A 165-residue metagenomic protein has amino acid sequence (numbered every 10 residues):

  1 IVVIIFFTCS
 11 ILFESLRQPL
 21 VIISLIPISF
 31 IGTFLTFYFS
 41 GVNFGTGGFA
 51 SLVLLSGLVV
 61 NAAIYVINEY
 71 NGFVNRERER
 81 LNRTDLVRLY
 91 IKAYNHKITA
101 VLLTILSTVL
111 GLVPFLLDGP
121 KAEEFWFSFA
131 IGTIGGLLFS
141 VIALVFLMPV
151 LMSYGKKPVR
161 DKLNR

Functional and structural regions predicted by a protein language model:
I1-V2, I131: N-terminal membrane-entry
F7-E79, T84, R88-H96, L103-V113 (+2 more regions): Hydrophobic transmembrane alpha-helices and their membrane-interface caps in long multi-pass transport proteins
A62, V66, I134-N164: Transmembrane alpha-helices and their membrane-interface boundaries in multi-pass membrane transporters and channels
N75-L81, I91, K121-E124, V150-R165: Interfacial helix-loop-helix hairpins and adjacent transmembrane helices of multi-pass alpha-helical membrane proteins
F125-A130, I134: Structured binding elements
